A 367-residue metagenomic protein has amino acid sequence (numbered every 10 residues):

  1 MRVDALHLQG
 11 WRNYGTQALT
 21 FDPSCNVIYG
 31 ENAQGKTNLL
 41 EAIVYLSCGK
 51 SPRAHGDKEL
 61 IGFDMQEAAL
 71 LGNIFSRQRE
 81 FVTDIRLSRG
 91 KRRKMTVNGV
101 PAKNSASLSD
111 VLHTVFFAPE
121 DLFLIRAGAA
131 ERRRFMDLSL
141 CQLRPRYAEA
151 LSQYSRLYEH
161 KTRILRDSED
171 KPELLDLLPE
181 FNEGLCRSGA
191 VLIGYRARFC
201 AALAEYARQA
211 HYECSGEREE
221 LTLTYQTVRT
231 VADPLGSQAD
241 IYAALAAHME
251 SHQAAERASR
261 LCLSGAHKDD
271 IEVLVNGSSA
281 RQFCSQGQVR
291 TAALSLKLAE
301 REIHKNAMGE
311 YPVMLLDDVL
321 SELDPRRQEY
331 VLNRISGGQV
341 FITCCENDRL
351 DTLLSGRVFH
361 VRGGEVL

Functional and structural regions predicted by a protein language model:
M1-E31, P172-V313, E322-R326, Y330-N333 (+3 more regions): Conserved NTPase motor "head" modules and their coupling/switch loops across ABC/AAA+ ATPases, GTPases, and GHKL ATPases
K36: Conserved lysine of the Walker
Y45-I125, A129-E131, D137-Y147, A204-Q209 (+2 more regions): Nucleotide-state sensing region of NTPase/ATPase domains
G72, Q339-E346: Structural recognition of the conserved hydrophobic beta-strand(s) that form the central parallel beta-sheet of P-loop
F123-L124, A130-P179, E183-C186: Long, charged N-terminal accessory/stalk domains
L138, D348-V361: Short regulatory helix/loop adjacent to the ATP-binding pocket of P-loop NTPases
D317-V319: Walker B catalytic acidic pair
